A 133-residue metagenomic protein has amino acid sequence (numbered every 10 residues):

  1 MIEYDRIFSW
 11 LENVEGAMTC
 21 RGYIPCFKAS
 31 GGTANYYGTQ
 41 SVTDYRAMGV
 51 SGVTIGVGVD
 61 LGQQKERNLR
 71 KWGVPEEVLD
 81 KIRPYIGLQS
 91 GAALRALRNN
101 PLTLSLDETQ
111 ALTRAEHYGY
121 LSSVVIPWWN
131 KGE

Functional and structural regions predicted by a protein language model:
M1-E133: Acidic, aromatic-lined catalytic clefts of primarily extracellular/periplasmic carbohydrate-active enzymes that remodel
